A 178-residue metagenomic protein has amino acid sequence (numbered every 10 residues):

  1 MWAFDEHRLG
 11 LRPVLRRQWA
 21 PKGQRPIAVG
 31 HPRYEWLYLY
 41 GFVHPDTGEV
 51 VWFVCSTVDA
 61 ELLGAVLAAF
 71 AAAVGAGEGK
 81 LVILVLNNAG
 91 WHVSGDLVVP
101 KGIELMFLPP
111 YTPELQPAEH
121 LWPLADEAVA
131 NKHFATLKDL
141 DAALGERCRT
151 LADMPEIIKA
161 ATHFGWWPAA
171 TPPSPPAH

Functional and structural regions predicted by a protein language model:
M1, A118-H178: C-terminal anion-handling pockets and recognition modules
M1-A68, F164-H178: Extended, low-complexity cationic-aromatic segments
W2-F4, V82-L86, M106-P109: Short beta-strand segments
Q24-P32, K101-H120: RNase H-like polynucleotidyl transferase catalytic core
L62-I83: Short, basic/hydrophobic alpha-helical segments
E78-H92, Q116: Acidic/histidine-rich, metal-coordinating catalytic segments
V93, P109-T112, K138: Carbohydrate transferase catalytic cores enriched for Leloir-type hexosyltransferases
S94-G102: Short, aromatic/basic amphipathic alpha-helical patches
